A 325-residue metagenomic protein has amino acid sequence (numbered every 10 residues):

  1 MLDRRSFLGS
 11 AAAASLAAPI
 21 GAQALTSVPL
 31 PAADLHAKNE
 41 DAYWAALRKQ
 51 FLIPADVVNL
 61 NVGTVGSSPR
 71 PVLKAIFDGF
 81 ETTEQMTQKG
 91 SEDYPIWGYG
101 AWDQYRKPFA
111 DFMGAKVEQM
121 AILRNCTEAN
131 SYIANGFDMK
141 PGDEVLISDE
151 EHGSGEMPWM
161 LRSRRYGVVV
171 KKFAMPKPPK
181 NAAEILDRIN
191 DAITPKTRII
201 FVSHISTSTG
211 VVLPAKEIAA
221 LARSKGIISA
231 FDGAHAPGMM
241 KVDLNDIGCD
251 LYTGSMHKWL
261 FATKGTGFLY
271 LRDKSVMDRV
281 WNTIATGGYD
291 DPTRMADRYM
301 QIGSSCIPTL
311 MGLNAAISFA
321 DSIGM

Functional and structural regions predicted by a protein language model:
M1-L2: N-terminal secretory signal peptides
R5: Residues within the helices of the helix-turn-helix
L8-M325: Pyridoxal 5′-phosphate
